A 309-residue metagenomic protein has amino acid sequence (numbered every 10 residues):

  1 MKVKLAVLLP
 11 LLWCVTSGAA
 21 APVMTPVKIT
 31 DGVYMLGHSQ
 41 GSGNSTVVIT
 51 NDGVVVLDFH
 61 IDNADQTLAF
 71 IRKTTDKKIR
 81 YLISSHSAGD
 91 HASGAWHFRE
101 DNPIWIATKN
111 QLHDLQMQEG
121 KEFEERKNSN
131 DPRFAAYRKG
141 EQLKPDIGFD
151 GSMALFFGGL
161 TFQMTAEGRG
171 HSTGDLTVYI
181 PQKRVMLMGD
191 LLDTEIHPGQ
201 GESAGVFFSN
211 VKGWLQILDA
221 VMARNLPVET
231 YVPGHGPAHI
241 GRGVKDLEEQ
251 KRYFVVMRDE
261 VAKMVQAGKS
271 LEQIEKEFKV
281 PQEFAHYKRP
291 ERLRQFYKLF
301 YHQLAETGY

Functional and structural regions predicted by a protein language model:
A6-S17: Bacterial N-terminal signal peptides
A21-V23, V27-I29, H113-E167, Q182 (+1 more regions): Metallo-beta-lactamase
P26, N51-V54, N63-I106: Active-site metal-binding motif and surrounding structural segment of the metallo-beta-lactamase
P26-A69, L176-D190: Conserved beta-strand hairpin/beta-sheet module of binuclear metal-dependent hydrolase folds, prominently
V56-F59, R80-A88, I106-K109, M186-G189 (+1 more regions): Active-site neighborhood of phospho(di)ester-bond hydrolases with catalytic His/Asp-centered motifs
T161-N225: Active-site-proximal loop/helix segments of hydrolase catalytic cores
Y179, V185, K212-K269: Divalent-metal (often Zn2+) His-rich catalytic cores of metallo-beta-lactamase-fold enzymes
Q266-Y309: C-terminal regulatory/interaction regions
